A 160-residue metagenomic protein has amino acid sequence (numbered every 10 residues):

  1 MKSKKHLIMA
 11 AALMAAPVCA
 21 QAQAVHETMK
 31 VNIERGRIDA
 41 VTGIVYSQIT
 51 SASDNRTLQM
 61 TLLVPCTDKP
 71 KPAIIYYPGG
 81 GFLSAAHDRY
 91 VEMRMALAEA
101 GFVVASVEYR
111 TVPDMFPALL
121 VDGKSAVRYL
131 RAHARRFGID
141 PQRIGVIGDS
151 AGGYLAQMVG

Functional and structural regions predicted by a protein language model:
M1-I8: Bacterial N-terminal signal peptides that target proteins for export
A24-D68: N-terminal cap/lid segment of alpha/beta-hydrolase-fold proteins
P70-G80: Short beta-strand element of the alpha/beta-hydrolase
D88-A105: Short amphipathic alpha-helix adjacent to the substrate-entry channel of hydrolases
M115-A134: Alpha/beta-hydrolase active-site loop
R131-V146: Gly/Ser-rich "nucleophile elbow"/oxyanion-hole loop immediately N-terminal to the catalytic nucleophile in hydrolases
I147-D149, G153: Conserved alpha/beta-hydrolase "nucleophile elbow" surrounding the catalytic nucleophile
G153-G160: Short glycine-enriched nucleophile-adjacent loop and the immediately C-terminal alpha-helix near the catalytic center
